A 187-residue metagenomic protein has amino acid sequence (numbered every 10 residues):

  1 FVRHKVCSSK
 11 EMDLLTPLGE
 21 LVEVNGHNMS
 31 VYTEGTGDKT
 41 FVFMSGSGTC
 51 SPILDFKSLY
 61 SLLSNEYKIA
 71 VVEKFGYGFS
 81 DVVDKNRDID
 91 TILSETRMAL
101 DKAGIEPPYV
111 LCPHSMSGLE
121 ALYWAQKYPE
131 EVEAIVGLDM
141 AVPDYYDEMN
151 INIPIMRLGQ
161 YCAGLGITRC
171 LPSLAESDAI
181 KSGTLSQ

Functional and structural regions predicted by a protein language model:
F1-F41, S64-Y67, D101, E106: Alpha/beta-hydrolase fold catalytic core
F1-V6, E73, L111, D139: Gram-positive cell-envelope targeting signals
H27-F79: Conserved HGGG/HGGXW glycine-rich cap/lid loop of the alpha/beta-hydrolase fold
I53-D55, S80-N86, D147-E148: Conserved catalytic-core motifs of eukaryotic protein kinase domains, centered on the activation segment
K74-C112: Active-site loop/oxyanion-hole signature of alpha/beta-hydrolase fold enzymes
I89, E131-Q187: Flexible "cap/lid" subdomain of the alpha/beta-hydrolase fold that forms the substrate-access gate
E106-N150: Conserved hydrolase catalytic core segment
